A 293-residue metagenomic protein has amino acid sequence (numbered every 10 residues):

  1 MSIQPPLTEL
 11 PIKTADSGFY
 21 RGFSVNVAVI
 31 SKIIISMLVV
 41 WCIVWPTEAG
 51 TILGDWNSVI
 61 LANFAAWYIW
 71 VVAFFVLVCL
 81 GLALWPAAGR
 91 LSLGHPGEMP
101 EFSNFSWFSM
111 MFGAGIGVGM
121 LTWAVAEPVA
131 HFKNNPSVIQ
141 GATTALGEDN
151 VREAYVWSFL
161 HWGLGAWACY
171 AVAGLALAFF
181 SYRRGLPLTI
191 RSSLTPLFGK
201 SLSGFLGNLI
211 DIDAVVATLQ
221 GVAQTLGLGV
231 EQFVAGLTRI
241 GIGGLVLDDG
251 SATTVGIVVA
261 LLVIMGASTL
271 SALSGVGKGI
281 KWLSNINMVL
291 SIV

Functional and structural regions predicted by a protein language model:
S2-E148: N-terminal alpha-helical transmembrane segments of multi-pass membrane transport and channel/translocase proteins
F19-V29, I33-I43, V76-G81, I116-M120 (+3 more regions): Helix-loop-helix module between adjacent transmembrane segments
I33, I69, C169, V289-I292: Hydrophobic alpha-helical transmembrane segments of multipass membrane transporters and ion channels, focusing on
T47, T51, L228, Q232-A235: Transmembrane-helix terminus/interface motifs of multi-pass secondary transporters
A49, P86-L93, P128-N134, G185 (+4 more regions): Perimembrane helix-loop junctions in membrane proteins
F64, V71, I210-Q220, Q224 (+2 more regions): Membrane-interface loop-to-helix entry segments
A88-F105, F179-G204, G277-I280, N285-V289: Cytoplasmic juxtamembrane regions at transmembrane-helix boundaries
V129-L164, F180, F198, S251-T254 (+1 more regions): Membrane-interface helix-loop-helix junctions at boundaries between adjacent transmembrane segments
